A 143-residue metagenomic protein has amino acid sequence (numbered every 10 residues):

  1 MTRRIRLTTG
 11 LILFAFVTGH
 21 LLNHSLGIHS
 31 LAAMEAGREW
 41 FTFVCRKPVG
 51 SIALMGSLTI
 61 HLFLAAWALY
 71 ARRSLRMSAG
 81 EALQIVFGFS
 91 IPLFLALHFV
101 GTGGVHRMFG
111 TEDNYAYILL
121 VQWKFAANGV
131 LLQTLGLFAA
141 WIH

Functional and structural regions predicted by a protein language model:
M1-I142: Membrane-embedded alpha-helical bundles that constitute the cytochrome b-like, heme-associated redox core of multi-pass
